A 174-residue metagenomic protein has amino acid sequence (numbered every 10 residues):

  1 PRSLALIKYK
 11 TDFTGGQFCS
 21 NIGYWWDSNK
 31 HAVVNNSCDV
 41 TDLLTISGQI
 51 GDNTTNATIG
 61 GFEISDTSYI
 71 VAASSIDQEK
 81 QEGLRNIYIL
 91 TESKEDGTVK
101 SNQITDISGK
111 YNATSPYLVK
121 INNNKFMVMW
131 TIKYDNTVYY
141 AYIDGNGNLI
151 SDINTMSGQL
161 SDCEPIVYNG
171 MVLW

Functional and structural regions predicted by a protein language model:
P1-W174: Extracellular, repeat-based ectodomains that mediate carbohydrate processing or recognition
